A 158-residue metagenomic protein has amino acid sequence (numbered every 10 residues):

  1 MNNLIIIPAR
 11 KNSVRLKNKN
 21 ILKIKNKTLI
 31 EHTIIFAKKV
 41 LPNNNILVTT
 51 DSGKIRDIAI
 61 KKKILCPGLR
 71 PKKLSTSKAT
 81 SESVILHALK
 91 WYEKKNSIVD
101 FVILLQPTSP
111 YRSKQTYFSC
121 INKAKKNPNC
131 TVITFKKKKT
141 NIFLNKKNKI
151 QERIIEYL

Functional and structural regions predicted by a protein language model:
M1-K17: N-terminal nucleotide-binding beta1-loop-alpha1 segment
N2, N44-I46, D100-F101, C130: Residues at the starts of beta-strands that form the adenosine-phosphate
S13-K17, S75, P107: A short acidic, helix-capping loop that chelates divalent metal ions and anchors anionic groups
L29-N45, D57-I58: A short, N-terminal amphipathic alpha-helix
E31, I46-T50, T134-F135: Short internal beta-strands
L47, G53-I103, Y111-R112, F118-S119: Short phosphate-binding loop-to-helix
S81-S83, H87, F101, P107-L158: Conserved core of the sugar-phosphate nucleotidyltransferase
